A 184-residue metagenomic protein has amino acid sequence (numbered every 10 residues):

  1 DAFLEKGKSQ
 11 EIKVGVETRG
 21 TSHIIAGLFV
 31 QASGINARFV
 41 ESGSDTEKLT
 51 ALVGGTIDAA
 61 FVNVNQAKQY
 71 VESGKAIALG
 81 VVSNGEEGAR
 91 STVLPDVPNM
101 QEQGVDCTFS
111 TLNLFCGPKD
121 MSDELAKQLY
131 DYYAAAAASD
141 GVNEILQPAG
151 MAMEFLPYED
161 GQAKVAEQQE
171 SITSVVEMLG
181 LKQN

Functional and structural regions predicted by a protein language model:
D1-E47, M100, N113-I145: Hinge/capping helix and adjacent helix->loop/strand transition within the periplasmic-binding protein
Q10-I12, I35, V53-V62, K75-A78 (+1 more regions): Alpha-to-beta junction loops
V14, F39, F61, A78-L79 (+2 more regions): Generic preference for hydrophobic
T18, V40-G54, N63-Q66, E159: Short helix-initiation/N-cap motifs at beta->coil->alpha
I25, K48, N63-Q66, D96 (+3 more regions): Hydrophobic alpha-helical segments typical of transmembrane helices and their membrane-interface/capping positions
A32-S33, E72, D123-N184: An extracytoplasmic/periplasmic, membrane-proximal ligand-sensing/linker region
G55-T56, K75, G104, G150 (+1 more regions): Conserved functional loop/turn residues at catalytic and ligand-binding sites
K68-A137, E170: C-terminal lobe and pocket-closing loops of periplasmic/extracytoplasmic Venus-flytrap solute-binding proteins
